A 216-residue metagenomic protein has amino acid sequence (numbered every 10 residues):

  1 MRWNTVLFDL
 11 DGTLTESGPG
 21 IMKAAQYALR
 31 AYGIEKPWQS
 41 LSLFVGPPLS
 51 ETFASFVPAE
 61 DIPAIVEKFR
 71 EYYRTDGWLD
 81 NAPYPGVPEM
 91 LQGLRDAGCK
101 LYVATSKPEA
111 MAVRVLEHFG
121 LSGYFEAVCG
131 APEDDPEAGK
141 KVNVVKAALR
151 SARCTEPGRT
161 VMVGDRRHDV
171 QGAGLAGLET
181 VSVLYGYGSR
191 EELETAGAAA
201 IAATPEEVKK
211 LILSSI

Functional and structural regions predicted by a protein language model:
M1, A97-C99, A152-G158, S215-I216: Glycine-rich phosphate-binding loop signature in dinucleotide/nucleotide-binding domains
R2-E89, G93-A97, A110: N-terminal helical cap/lid subdomain that shapes the substrate entry/recognition surface in HAD-like hydrolases
A24, T52, G86, M111-R114 (+3 more regions): Phosphate- and divalent-cation-binding pockets in alpha/beta enzyme and binding domains that engage nucleotide-derived
A104, V163-G164: Short beta-strand immediately N-terminal to the catalytic nucleophile in serine-hydrolase-like folds
E109-V161, R167-L175, R190-E192: Substrate-recognition "cap/lid" segment bordering the active-site pocket of phosphatases
A200-T204: Short acidic-hydrophobic, aromatic-tinged amphipathic segments that line or gate anion-handling sites
